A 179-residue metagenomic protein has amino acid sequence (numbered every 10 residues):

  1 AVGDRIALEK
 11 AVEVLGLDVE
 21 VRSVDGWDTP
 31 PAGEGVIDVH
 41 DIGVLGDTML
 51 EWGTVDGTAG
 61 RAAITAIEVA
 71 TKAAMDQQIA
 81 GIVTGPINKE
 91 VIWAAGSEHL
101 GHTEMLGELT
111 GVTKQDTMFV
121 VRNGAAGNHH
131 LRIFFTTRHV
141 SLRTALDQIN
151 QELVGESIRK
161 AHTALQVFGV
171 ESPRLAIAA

Functional and structural regions predicted by a protein language model:
A1-A179: Anion-binding alpha/beta catalytic cores of soluble intermediary-metabolism enzymes, centered on
